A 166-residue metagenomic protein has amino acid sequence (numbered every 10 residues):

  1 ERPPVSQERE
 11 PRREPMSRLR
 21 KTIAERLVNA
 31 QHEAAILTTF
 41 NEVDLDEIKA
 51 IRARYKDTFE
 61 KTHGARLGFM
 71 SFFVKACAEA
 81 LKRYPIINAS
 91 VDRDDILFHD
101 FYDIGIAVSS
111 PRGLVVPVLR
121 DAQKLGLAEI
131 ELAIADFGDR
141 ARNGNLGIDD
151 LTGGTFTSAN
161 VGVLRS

Functional and structural regions predicted by a protein language model:
E1-S166: C-terminal catalytic/motor cores of large multi-domain enzyme assemblies
